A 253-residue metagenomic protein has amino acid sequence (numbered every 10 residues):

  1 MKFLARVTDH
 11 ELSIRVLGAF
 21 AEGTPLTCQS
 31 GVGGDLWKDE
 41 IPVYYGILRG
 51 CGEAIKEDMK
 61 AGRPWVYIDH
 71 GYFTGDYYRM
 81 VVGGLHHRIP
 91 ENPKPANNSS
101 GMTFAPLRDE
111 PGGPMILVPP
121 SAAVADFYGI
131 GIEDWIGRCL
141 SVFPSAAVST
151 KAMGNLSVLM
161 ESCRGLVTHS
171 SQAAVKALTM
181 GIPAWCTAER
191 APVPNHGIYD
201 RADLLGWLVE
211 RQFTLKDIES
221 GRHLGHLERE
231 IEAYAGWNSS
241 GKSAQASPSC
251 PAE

Functional and structural regions predicted by a protein language model:
M1-Y45, R49, V124, S145 (+2 more regions): N-terminal pre-catalytic "stem/leader" segment of glycosyltransferase-like enzymes
T24-T27, R63-I68, P114-M115, P144-A147 (+4 more regions): Hydrophobic anchor at the start of a short beta-strand that flanks the dinucleotide cofactor-binding loop
S30-L36, R49-I55, G137-N195: Donor nucleotide-activated moiety binding/catalytic core segment of transferases that use nucleotide-activated donors
E40-V43, P64, P114-M115, R164-G165: Structural motif
G46-I47, I68-Y72, G113-V124, A188-E189: Short loop/turn segments at strand-loop or loop-helix junctions that form parts of catalytic or ligand-binding pockets
R49-N98, Q172, T179, A184 (+1 more regions): A basic- and aromatic-enriched beta-loop-alpha substructure that forms the phosphate/nucleotide- and DNA/RNA-contacting
R79-G113, D126-G129, R138, P194-E253: Leloir-type glycosyltransferase catalytic cores
A105, D109-M153: Conserved catalytic-core segment of nucleotide-activated headgroup transferases in glycan assembly
